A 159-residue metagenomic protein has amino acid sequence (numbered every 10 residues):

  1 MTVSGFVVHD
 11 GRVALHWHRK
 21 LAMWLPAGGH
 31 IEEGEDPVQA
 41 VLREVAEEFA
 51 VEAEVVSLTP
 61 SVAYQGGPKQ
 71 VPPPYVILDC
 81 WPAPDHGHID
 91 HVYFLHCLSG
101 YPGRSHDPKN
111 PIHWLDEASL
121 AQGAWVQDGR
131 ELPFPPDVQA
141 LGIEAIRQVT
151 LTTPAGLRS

Functional and structural regions predicted by a protein language model:
M1-P26, A53-E54: N-terminal strand-loop-strand
G11, G29, R43, L115-A118: Structural detector for helix-capping/boundary residues
H18, H30, H86-H88: Histidine-centered active-site/metal-ligand motif
A22-W24, H86-S159: Nudix hydrolase/Nudix homology domain
P26-A27, I31-Q65, Q70: The catalytic Nudix box helix
Q65-Y101: Active-site-adjacent beta-strand/loop module that shapes the phosphate/pyrophosphate-binding cleft
